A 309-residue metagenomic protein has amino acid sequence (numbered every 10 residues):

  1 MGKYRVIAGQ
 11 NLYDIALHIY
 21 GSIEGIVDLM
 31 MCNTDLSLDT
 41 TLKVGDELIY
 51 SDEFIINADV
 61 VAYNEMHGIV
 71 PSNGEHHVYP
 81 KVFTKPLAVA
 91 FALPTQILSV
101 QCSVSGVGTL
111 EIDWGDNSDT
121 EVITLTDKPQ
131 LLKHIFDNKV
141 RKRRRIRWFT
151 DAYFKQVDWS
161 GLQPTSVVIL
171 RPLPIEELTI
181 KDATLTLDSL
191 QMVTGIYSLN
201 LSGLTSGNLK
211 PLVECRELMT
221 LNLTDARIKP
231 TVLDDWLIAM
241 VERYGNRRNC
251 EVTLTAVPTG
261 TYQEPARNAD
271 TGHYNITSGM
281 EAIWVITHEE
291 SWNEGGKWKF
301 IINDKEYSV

Functional and structural regions predicted by a protein language model:
M1-E111, S118-G203, G207-T224, D235 (+5 more regions): Cell-surface/extracellular proteins and modules involved in cell-wall/glycan interaction or trafficking/anchoring
A226, E242-R243: C-terminal low-complexity, glycine/proline- and small-hydrophobic-enriched intrinsically disordered tails that act as
I228-L237, A266, Y274: Leucine-rich repeat
R248-V309: Membrane-proximal C-terminal cap and juxtamembrane stalk of leucine-rich repeat ectodomains
